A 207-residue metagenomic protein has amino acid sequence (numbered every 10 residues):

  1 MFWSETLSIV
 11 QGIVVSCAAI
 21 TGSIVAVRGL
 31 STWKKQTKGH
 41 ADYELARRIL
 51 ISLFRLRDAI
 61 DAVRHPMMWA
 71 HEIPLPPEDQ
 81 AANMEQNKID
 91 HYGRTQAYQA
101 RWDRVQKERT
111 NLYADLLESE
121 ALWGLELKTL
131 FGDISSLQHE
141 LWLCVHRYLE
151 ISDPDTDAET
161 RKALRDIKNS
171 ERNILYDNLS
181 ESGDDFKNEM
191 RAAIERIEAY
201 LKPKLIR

Functional and structural regions predicted by a protein language model:
M1-Q36: Membrane-embedded hydrophobic alpha-helical segments
S23-L30, A62-P66, C144-I151: Transmembrane helix-loop junctions and nearby membrane-interface residues
S31, K35-L75: Amphipathic, membrane-active segments
M68-Q80, D90-G93: Interfacial loop at the N-terminal end of multi-pass membrane proteins
Q80-N83, Y92, Q96-R207: An amphipathic alpha-helical interaction surface
N87: Interfacial juxtamembrane loops and adjacent helix segments that form the catalytic/substrate-binding surfaces
